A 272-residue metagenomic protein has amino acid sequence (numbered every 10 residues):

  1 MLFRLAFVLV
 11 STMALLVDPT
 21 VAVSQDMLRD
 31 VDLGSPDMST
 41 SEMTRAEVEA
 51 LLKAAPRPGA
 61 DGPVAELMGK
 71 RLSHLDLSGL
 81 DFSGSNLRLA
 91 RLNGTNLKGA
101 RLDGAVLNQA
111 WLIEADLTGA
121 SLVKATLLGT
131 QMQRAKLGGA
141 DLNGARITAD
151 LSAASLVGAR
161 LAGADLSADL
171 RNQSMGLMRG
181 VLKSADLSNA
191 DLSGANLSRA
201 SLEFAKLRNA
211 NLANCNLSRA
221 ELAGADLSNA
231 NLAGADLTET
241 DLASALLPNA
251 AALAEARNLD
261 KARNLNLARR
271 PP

Functional and structural regions predicted by a protein language model:
M1-L5: Positively charged n-region of N-terminal signal peptides that target proteins for export
A6-D18: Bacterial N-terminal signal peptides
A22-P272: Tandem repeat scaffolds
